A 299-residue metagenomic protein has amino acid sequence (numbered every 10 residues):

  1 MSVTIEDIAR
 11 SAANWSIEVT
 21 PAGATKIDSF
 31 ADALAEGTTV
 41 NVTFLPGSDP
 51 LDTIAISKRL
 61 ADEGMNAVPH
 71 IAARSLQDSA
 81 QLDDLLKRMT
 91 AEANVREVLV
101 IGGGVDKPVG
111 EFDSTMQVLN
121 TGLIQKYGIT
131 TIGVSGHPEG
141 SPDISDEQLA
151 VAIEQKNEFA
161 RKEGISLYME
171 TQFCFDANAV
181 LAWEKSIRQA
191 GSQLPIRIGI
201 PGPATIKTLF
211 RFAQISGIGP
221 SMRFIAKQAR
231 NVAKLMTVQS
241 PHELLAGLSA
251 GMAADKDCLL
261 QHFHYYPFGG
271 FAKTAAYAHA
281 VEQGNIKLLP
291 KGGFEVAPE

Functional and structural regions predicted by a protein language model:
S2-I153, E158, G270: Active-site beta->alpha loop and helix N-cap motifs at the rims of alpha/beta catalytic domains
V19, L45, R74, S145 (+5 more regions): Glycine- and other small-residue-rich loops at beta-strand/loop junctions that grip anionic moieties
V19-P21, I101, S114-P138, A152-E158 (+3 more regions): Active-site pocket-lining/capping segments in soluble small-molecule metabolic enzymes
R59-D62, L86-A91, E184-Q193, H279-I286: Short, surface-exposed basic-aromatic patches at helix termini and helix-loop junctions that form
G110-E111, I144-D146, L181-A182, K207-I215 (+1 more regions): Short, well-ordered secondary-structure micro-motifs
E147-A160, S166-R188: Hydrophobic, aromatic-enriched interface-forming segments
D255-Q261: Flexible, glycine/charged-enriched surface loops at secondary-structure junctions
Y265-K273: A short, acidic, flexible beta-alpha connecting loop/helix-capping segment that sits on the rim of active
